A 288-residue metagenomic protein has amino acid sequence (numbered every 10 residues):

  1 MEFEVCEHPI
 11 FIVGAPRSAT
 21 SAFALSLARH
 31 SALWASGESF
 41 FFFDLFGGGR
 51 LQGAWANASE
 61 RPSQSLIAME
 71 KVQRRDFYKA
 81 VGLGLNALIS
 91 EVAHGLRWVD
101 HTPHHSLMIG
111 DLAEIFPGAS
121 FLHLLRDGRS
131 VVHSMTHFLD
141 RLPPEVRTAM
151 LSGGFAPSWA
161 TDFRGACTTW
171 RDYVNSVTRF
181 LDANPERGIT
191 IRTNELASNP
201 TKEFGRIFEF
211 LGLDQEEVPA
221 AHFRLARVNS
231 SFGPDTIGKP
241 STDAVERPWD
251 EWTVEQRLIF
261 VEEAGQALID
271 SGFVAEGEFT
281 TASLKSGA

Functional and structural regions predicted by a protein language model:
M1-L83: PAPS-dependent sulfotransferase catalytic core
F11-G14, I191-L196, P248-W249: Short, well-ordered beta-strand elements within core beta-sheets of diverse protein domains
L33, A221, F260-V261: A structural signal for short hydrophobic/aromatic patches embedded in well-ordered alpha helices
L45, H222-N229: Post-kinase regulatory C-tail/linker adjacent to protein kinase catalytic domains
R50, V92-V218, S230-T242: PAPS-dependent sulfotransferase catalytic domain
N86-A87: Conserved alpha-helical scaffold flanking the Walker A/P-loop in AAA+ ATPase domains
W252-A288: C-terminal accessory extensions appended to soluble enzyme cores
